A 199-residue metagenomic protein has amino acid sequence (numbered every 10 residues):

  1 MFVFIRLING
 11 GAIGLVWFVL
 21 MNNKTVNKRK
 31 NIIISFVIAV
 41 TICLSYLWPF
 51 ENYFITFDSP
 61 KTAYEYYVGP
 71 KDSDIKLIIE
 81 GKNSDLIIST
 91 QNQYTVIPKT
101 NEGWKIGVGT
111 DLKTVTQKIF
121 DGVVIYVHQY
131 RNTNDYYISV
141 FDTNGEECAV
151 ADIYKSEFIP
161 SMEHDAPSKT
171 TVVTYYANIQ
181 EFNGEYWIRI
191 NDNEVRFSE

Functional and structural regions predicted by a protein language model:
M1-M21: Membrane-embedded alpha-helical segments of integral membrane proteins
V3, T25-V26, I38-A39: Bacterial Sec-dependent N-terminal signal peptides
R6-N9, D85, W187: Polar/charged side chains located within well-ordered beta-strands of beta-rich proteins
I13-G14, I32-W48: Hydrophobic membrane-insertion alpha-helices, especially the h-region of bacterial N-terminal signal peptides
N22-N31: Membrane-interface helix-boundary motifs at transmembrane edges
F36-V40, Y64, D152, N178: Intrinsic disorder/low-complexity segments
I42-I119: N-terminal export/targeting and maturation segments
N101-E199: Extracytoplasmic electrostatic interaction patches
